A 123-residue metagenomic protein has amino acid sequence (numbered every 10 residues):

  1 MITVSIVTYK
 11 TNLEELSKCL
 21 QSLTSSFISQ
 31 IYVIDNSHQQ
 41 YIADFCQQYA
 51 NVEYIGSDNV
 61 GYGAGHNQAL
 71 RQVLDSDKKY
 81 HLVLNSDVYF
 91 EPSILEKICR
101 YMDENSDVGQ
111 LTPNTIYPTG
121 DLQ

Functional and structural regions predicted by a protein language model:
I2-T3: Cell-envelope/extracellular polymer assembly enzymes that use nucleotide-activated donors
I6-T8, Y32-I34, T112-N114: Short beta-strand segments
T11-S25: Short, well-formed alpha-helical segments that are part of the catalytic scaffolds of diverse glycosyltransferases
S22-I55: Acidic donor-binding segment of Leloir-type glycosyltransferases
S57-S76: Glycine-rich, basic loop-to-helix element that forms the pyrophosphate-binding segment of sugar-nucleotide handling
V60, D87-Y89: Acidic metal-phosphate-binding loop of nucleotide-sugar-dependent transferases
K78-D87: Short beta-strand-to-loop acidic/aromatic patch adjacent to the donor-nucleotide binding site
E91-Q123: Conserved donor NDP-sugar-binding/catalytic core segment of glycosyltransferases
